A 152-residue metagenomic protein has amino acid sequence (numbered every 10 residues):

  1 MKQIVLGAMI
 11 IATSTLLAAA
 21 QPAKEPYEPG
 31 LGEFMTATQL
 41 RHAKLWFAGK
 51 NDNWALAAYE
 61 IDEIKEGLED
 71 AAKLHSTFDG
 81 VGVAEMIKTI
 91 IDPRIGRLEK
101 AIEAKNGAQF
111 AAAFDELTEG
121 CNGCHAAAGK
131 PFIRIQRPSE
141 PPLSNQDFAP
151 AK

Functional and structural regions predicted by a protein language model:
M1-I4: Positively charged n-region of N-terminal signal peptides that target proteins for export
G7-T15: Bacterial N-terminal signal peptides
A20-E60, Q146-K152: Immediate post-signal-peptide N-terminus of mature secreted/exported proteins
K50-A58, I87, I91-L117: Amphipathic, charged alpha-helical scaffolds that flank and support histidine-based chemistry in signaling
L68-I87: Short, solvent-exposed, charged loop/turn and helix-capping segments that join or cap alpha-helices on peripheral
L117-A128: The canonical Cys-X-X-Cys-His
R134-K152: Extracytoplasmic/periplasmic copper-protein system
